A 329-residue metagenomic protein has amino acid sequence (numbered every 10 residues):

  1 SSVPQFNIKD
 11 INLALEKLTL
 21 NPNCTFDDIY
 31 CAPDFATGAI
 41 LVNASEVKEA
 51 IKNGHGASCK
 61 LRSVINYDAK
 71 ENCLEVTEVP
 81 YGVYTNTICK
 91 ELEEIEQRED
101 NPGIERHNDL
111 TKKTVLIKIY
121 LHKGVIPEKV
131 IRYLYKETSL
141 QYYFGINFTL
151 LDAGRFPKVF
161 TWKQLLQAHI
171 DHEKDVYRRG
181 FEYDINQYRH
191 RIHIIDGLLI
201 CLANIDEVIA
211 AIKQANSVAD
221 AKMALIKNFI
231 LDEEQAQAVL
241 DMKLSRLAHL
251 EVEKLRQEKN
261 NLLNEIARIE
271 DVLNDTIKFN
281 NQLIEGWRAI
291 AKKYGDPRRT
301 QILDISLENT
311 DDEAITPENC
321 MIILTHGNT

Functional and structural regions predicted by a protein language model:
S2-T329: C-terminal interaction appendages of subunits in large macromolecular complexes
